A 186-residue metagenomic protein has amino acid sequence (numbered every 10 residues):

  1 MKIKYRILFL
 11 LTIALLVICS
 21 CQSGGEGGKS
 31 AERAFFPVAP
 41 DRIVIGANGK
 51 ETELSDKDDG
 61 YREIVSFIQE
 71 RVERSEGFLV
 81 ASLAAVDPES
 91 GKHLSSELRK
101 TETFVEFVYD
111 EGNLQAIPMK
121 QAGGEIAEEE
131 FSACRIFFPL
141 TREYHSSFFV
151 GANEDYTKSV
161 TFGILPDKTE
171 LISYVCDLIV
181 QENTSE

Functional and structural regions predicted by a protein language model:
M1-L8: Bacterial N-terminal signal peptides that target proteins for export
V17-S20: C-terminal motif of bacterial Sec signal peptides marking the signal peptidase cleavage site
S23-E186: Function-determining sites in protein domains
